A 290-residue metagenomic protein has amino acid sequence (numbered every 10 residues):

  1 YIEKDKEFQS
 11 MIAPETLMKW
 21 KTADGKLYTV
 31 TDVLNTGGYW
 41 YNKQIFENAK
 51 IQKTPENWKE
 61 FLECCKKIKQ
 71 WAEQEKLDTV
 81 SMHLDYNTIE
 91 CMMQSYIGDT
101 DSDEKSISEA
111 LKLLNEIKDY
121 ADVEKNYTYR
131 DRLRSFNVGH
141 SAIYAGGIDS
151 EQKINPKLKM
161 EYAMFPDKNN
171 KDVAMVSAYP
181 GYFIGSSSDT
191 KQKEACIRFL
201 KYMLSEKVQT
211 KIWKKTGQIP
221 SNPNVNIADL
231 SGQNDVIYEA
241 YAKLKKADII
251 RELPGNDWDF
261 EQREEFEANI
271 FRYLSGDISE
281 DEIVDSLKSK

Functional and structural regions predicted by a protein language model:
Y1-G37, Y162-P166, G232-Q233, E239 (+1 more regions): Hinge/lid segment of periplasmic solute-binding proteins
Y1-I12, E47-K50, E56, I143 (+3 more regions): Extracytoplasmic "Venus flytrap"/periplasmic binding protein-like
L17-D32, G37, L62-S108: Extracytoplasmic/periplasmic solute-binding protein
K26, A49, P156-I219, A268: Extracytoplasmic/periplasmic substrate-recognition and gating elements
W58-L62, E124-N137: Short helix-initiation/N-cap motifs at beta->coil->alpha
C64-C65, T100-T128: Glycine-centered hinge/linker elements that transmit conformational signals in sensory and ligand-binding systems
V138-G146: Alpha-to-beta junction loops
I219, V225, Y238-K290: C-terminal capping/gating helix-and-loop segments adjacent to ligand/active sites or protein-protein/ligand interfaces
